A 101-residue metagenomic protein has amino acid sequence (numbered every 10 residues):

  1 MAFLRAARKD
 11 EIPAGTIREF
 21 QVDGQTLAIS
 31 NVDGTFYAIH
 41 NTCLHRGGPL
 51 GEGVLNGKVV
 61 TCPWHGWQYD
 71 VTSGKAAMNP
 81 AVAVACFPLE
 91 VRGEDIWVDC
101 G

Functional and structural regions predicted by a protein language model:
M1-G57, D70-V71, K75, A83-G101: N-terminal pre-ligand scaffold of iron-sulfur
C43, C62-H65: Short cysteine clusters
P80: Glycine/small-residue-rich loop that forms an oxyanion/phosphate-binding "nest" at active or ligand-binding sites
